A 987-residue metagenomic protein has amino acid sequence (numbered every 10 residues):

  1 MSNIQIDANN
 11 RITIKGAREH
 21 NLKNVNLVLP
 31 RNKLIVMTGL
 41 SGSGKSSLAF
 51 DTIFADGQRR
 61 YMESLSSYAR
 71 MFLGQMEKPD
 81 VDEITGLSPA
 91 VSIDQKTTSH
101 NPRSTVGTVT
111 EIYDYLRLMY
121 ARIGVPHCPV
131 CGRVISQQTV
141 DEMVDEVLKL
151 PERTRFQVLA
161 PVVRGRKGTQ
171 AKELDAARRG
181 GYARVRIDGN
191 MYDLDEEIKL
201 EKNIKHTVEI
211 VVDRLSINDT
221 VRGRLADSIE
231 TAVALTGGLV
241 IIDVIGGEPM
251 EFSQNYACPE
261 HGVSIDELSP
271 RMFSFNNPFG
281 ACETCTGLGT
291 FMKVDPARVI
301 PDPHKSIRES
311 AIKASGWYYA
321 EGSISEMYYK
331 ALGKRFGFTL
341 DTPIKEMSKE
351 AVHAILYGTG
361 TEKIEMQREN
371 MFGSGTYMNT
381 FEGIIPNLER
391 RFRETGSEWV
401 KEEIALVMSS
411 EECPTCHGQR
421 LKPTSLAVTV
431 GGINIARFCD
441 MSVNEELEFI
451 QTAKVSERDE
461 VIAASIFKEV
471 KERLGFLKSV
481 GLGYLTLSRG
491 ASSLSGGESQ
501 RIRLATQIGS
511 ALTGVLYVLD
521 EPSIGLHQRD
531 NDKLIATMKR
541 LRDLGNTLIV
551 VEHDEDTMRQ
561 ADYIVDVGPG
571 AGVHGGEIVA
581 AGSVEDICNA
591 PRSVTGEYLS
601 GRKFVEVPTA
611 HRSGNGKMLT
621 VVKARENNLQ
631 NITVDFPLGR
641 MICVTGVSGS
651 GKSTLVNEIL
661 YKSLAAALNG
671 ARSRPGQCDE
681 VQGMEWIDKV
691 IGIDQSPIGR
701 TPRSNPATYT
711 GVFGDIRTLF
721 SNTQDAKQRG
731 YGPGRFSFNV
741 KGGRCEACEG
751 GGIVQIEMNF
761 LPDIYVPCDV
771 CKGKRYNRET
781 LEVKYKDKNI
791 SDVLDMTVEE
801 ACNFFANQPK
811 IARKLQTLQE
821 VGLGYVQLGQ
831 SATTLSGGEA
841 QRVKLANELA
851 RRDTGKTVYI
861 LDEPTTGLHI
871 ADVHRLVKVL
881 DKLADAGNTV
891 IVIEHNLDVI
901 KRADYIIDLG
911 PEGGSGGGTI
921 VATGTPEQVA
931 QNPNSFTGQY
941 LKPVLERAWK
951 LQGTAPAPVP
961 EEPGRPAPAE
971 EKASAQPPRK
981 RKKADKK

Functional and structural regions predicted by a protein language model:
M1-K987: Conserved phosphate-binding elements of NTP-dependent enzyme cores
